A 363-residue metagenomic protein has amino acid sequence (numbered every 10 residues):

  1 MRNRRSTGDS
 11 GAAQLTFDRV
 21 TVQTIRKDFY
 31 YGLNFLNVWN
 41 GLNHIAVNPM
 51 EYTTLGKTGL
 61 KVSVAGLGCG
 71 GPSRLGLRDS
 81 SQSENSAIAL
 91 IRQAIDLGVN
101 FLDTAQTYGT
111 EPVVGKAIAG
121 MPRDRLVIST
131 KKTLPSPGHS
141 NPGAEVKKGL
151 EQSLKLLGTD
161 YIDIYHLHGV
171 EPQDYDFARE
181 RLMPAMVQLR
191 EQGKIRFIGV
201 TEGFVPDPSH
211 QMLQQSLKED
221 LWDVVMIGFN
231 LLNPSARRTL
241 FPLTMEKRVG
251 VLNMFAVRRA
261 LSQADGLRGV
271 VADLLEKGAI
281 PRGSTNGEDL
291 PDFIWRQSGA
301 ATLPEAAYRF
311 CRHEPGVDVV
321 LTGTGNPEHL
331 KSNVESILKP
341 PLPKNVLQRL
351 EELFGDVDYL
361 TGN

Functional and structural regions predicted by a protein language model:
N43-L126, A185: N-terminal binding-site loop/beta-alpha segment at the start of enzyme catalytic domains that lines or forms
Y52, V170-G362: Beta/alpha (TIM)-barrel catalytic core signal, keyed to glycine-rich beta->alpha loops juxtaposed to Asp/Glu that bind
L55, L67, L102, V114 (+8 more regions): Conserved, mostly hydrophobic/aromatic
K57-G59, G115-R123, L154-G158, Q188-R190 (+2 more regions): Acidic (Asp/Glu)-rich catalytic clusters
G71-E84, K132-A144, Q173, V205-P206: Active-site mouth loops of central-metabolism enzymes
S80-Q93, P142-L156, P206-S216, A307: Short, acidic/polar
K155-Q173: Active-site groove signature of glycoside hydrolases
